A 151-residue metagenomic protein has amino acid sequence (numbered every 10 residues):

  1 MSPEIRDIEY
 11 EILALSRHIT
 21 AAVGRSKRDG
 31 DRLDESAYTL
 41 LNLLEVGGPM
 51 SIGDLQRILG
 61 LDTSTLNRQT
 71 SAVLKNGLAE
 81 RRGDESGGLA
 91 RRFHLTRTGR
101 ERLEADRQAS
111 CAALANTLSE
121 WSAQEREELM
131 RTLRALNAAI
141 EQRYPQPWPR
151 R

Functional and structural regions predicted by a protein language model:
M1-P3, A22-V23, Q124-R151: C-terminal regulatory/oligomerization modules of transcriptional regulators
M1-Y38, R151: N-terminal leader segment of winged-helix/HTH proteins
R17, N42-V46, R107, R134: Short, locally clustered residues in the helix-turn-helix/winged-helix DNA-binding domain
R17-T20, G24, E104, Q108 (+3 more regions): Charged/polar positions within long, soluble alpha-helices
A21-T65, T70, K75-N76, R92: N-terminal helix-turn-helix DNA-binding core of bacterial DNA-binding proteins
S71-R131: Charged, amphipathic alpha-helical coiled-coil/dimerization segments
